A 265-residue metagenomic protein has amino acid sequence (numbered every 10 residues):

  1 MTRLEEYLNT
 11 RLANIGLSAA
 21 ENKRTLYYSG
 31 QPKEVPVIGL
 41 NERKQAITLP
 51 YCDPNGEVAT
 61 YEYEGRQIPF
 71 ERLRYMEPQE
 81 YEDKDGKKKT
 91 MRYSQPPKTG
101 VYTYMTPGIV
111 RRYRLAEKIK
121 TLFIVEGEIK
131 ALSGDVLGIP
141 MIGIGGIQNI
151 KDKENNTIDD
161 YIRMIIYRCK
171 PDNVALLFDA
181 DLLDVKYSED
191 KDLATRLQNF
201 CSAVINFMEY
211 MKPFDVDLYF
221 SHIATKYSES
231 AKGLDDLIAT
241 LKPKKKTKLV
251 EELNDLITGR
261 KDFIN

Functional and structural regions predicted by a protein language model:
M1-E57, Q79: N-terminal structured subdomain of primase-like DNA metabolism proteins
T2, T10, K23, G65 (+3 more regions): Short, intrinsically disordered low-complexity segments
T2-A13, A116-K120, E128-N265: TOPRIM fold recognition
N14, R24, K33-V35, E42 (+12 more regions): Residue-level detector of solvent-exposed, low-hydrophobicity positions
V37-D172, S188: Phosphate-handling DNA/RNA-contact segment within nucleic-acid enzymes
